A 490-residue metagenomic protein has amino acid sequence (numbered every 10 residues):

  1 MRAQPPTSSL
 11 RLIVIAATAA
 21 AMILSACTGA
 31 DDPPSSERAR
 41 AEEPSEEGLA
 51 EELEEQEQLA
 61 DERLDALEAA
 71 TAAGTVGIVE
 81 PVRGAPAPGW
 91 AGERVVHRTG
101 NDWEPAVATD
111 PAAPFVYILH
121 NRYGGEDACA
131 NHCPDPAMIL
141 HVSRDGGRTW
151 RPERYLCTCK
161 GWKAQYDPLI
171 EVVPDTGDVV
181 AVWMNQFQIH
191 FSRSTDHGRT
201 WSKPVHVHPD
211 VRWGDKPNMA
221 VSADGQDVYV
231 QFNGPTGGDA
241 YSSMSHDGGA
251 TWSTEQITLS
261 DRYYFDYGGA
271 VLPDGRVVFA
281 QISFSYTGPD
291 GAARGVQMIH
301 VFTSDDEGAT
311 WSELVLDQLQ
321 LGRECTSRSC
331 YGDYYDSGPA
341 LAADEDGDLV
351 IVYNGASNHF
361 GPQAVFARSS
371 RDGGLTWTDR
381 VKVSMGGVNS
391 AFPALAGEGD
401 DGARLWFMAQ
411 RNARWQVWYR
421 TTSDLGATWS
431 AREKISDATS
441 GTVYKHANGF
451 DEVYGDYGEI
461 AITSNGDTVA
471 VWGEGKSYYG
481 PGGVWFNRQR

Functional and structural regions predicted by a protein language model:
R2, P33-S35: Membrane-embedded transmembrane helical bundles of large multi-pass transporters/channels
R2-V14: Bacterial N-terminal signal peptides that target proteins for export
S8, S35-E37, A60: Intrinsically disordered, low-complexity regions enriched in serine, threonine, proline and polar/charged residues
A16-T18: Sec-dependent N-terminal signal peptides
L24-A26: C-terminal motif of bacterial Sec signal peptides marking the signal peptidase cleavage site
T28-D31: Bacterial signal peptide processing site
R40-R490: Extracellular, repeat-based ectodomains that mediate carbohydrate processing or recognition
